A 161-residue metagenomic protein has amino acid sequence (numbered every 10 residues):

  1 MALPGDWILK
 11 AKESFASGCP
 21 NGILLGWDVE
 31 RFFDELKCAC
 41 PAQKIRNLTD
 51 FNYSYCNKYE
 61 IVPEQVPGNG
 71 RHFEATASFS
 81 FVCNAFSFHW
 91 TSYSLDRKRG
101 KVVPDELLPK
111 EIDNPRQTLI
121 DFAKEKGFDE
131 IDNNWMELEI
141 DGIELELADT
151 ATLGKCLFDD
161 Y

Functional and structural regions predicted by a protein language model:
A2-K126: Extended, charge-biased low-complexity segments that typically form long amphipathic alpha-helices/coiled-coils
L119-Y161: Acidic, proline/glycine-rich low-complexity IDRs
